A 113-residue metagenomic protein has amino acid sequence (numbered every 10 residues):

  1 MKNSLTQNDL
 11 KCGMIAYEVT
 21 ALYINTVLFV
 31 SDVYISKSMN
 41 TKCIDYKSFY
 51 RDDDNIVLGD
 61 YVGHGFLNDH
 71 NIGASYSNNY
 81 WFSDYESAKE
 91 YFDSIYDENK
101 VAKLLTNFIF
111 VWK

Functional and structural regions predicted by a protein language model:
M1, T20, G73: Sparse, context-dependent recognition of short Cys/His-centered cofactor- or disulfide-binding micro-motifs
M1-K11: Mixed-charge, Lys/Arg-rich low-complexity intrinsically disordered regions
T6, V33, S38-N40, Y50 (+1 more regions): Serine/proline-rich low-complexity intrinsically disordered segments, especially terminal tails, linkers
K11-C12, I44: A short, compositionally biased
G13-L22: A short beta-strand micro-motif
Y23-C43: Short beta-strand-centered aromatic/proline hotspots
D45-K113: Intrinsically disordered, low-complexity, charged/polar segments
